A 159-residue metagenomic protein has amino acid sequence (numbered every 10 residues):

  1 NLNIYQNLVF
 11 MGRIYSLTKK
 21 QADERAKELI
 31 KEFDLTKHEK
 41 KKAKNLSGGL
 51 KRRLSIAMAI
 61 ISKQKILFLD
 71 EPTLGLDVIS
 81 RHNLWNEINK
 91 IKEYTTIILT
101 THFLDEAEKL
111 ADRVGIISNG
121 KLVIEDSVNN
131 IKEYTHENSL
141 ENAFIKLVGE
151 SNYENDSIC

Functional and structural regions predicted by a protein language model:
V9, R13, T18-H38: Conserved ABC ATPase "signature" region
K42-L46: Conserved ABC ATPase signature
I56, L84: Hydrophobic anchor residue at the start of the ABC signature
L67-D70: Catalytic Walker B motif of ABC-type/P-loop ATPase nucleotide-binding domains
E125-D126: ABC ATPase "signature
